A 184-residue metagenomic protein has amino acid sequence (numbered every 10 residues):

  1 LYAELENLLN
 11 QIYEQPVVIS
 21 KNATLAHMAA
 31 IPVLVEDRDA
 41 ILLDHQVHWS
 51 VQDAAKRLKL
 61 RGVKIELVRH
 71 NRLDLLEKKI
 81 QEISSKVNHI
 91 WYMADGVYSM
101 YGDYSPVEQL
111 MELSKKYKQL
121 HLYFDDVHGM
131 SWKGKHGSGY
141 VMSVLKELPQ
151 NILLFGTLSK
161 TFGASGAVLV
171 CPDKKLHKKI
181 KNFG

Functional and structural regions predicted by a protein language model:
L1-N22: Conserved N-terminal alpha-helix of the aminotransferase class I/II PLP-enzyme fold
N10-I12, P32-V35: Glycine-rich helix-loop-beta junction characteristic of Rossmann-like nucleotide cofactor-binding loops
N22, L42-L60: Substrate-binding/gating loop at the entrance of the active-site cleft, primarily in PLP-dependent aminotransferase-like
V33-W49, K64, E77: Conserved PLP-anchoring active-site segment centered on the Schiff-base-forming lysine
W49, M100, F124, G129-S131: Catalytic P-loop NTPase motifs of RecA-like helicase/translocase cores
E66-Y123: Active-site phosphate-binding strand-loop segment of PLP-dependent enzymes
H121, H128, K133-G184: Active-site C-terminal subdomain of aminotransferase-like
